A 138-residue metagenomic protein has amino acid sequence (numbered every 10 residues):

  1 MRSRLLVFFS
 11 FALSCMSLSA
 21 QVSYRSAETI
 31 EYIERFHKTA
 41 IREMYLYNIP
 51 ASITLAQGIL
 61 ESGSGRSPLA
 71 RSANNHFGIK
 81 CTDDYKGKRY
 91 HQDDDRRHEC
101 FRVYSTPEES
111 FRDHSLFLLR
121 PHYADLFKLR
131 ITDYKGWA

Functional and structural regions predicted by a protein language model:
M1-Y24: Bacterial Sec-dependent N-terminal signal peptides
L18-A138: Catalytic cores of secreted/periplasmic lytic hydrolases that degrade extracellular macromolecules
